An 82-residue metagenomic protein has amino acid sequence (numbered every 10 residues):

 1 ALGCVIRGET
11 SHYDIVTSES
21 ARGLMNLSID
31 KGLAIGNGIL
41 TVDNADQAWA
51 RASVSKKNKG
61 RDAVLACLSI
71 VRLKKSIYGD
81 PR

Functional and structural regions predicted by a protein language model:
A1-L24, S28: Glycine-rich phosphate-binding loop
C4, I39, R61: Gly/Ser/Thr-rich helix-start
R7-T10, A45-A50: A short acidic, helix-capping loop that chelates divalent metal ions and anchors anionic groups
Y13-D14, R51-S55: Short glycine-enriched, charge-decorated loop/helix-capping segments at active-site entrances that position
S18, R22, V42, D46 (+1 more regions): Glycine-rich phosphate-binding loop at the start of an alpha helix
I29-Q47: Mobile beta-alpha loop/short-helix "lid" or hinge segments that flank ligand
V54-R82: A charged, well-structured terminal subsegment
